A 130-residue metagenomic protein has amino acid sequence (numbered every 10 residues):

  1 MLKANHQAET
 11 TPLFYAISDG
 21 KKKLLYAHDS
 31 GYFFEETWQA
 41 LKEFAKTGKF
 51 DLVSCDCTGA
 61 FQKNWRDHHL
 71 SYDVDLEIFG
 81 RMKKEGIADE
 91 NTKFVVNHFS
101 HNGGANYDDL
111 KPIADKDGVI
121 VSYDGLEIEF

Functional and structural regions predicted by a protein language model:
M1-A40, L126-F130: Core dinuclear metal-dependent hydrolase active-site scaffold
F33-L126: Cap/insert and terminal regions of metallo-dependent hydrolase folds
